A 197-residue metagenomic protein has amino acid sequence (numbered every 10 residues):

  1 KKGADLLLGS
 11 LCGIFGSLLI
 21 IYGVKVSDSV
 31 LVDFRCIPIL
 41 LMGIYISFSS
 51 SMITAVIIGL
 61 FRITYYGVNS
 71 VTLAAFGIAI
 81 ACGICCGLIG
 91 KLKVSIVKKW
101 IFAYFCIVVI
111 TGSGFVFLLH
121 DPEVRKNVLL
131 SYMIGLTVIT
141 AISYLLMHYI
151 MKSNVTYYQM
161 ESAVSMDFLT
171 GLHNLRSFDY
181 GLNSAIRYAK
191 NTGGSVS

Functional and structural regions predicted by a protein language model:
K1-P38: Hydrophobic transmembrane alpha-helices
C12-G23, S50-S131: Hydrophobic transmembrane alpha-helices
L31-P38, L73-A81, M133-V138: Membrane-embedded alpha-helical segments of multi-pass membrane proteins, especially the transmembrane helices
F34-S51, C85-I89: Generic transmembrane alpha-helix motif of multi-pass integral membrane proteins
K91, F115-N127, I134-A163: Juxtamembrane or sensor-core-proximal signal-transducing alpha helices that couple sensory domains to cytosolic
M160-Y180, A189-T192: Conserved nucleotide-binding and Mg2+-coordinating catalytic segments in signaling enzymes
S195-S197: Active-site-flanking beta-strand signature of metal-NTP-handling nucleotidyl enzymes and homologous cyclase-like
